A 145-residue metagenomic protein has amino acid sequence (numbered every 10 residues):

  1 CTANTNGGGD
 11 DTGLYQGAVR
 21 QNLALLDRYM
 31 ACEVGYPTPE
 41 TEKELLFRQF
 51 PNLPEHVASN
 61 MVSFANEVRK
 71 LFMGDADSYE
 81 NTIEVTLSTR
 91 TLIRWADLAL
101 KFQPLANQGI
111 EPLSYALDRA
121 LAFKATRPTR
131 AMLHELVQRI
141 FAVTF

Functional and structural regions predicted by a protein language model:
C1-F145: C-terminal regulatory/interaction module of P-loop NTP-utilizing enzymes
